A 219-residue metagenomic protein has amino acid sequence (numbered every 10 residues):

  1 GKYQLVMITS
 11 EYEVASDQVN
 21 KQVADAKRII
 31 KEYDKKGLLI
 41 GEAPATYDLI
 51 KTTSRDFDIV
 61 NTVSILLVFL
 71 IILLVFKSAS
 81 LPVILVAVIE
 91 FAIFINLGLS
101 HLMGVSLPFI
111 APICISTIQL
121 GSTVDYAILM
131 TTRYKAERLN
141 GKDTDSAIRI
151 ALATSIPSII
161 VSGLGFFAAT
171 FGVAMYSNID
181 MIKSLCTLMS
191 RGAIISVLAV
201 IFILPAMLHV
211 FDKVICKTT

Functional and structural regions predicted by a protein language model:
G1-I8, D48: Extracytoplasmic
S10-Y12, Y134: Residue-level signal for short, function-critical loop segments
E13-A24: Solvent-exposed, non-transmembrane alpha-helical starts
A24, R28-T219: Membrane-embedded transmembrane helical bundles of large multi-pass transporters/channels
